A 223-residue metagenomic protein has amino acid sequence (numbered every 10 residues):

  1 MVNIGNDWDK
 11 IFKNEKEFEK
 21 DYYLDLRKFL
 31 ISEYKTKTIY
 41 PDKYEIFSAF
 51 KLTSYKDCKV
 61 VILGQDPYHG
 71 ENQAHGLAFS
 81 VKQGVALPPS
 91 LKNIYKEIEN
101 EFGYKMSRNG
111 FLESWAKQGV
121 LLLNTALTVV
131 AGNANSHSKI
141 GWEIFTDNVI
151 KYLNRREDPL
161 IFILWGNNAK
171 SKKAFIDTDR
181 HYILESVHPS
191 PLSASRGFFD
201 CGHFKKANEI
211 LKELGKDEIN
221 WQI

Functional and structural regions predicted by a protein language model:
M1-N14: Generic N-terminal amphipathic, Lys/Arg-enriched alpha-helix
V2, E17-L164, N168-S171, I176 (+4 more regions): A polyanion-binding, active-site-adjacent surface
C201-G202, K212: Polytopic transmembrane helical bundles with strong interfacial aromatic enrichment
